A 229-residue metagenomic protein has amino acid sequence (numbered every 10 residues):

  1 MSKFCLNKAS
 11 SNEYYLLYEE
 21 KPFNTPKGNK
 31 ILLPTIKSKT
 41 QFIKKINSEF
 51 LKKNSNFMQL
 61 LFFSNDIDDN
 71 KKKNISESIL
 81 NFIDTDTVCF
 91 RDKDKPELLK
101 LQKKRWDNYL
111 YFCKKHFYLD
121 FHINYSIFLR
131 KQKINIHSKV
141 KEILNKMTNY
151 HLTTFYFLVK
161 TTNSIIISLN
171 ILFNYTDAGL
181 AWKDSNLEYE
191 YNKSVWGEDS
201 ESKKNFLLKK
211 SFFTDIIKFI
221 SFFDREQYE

Functional and structural regions predicted by a protein language model:
M1-L32, I36-E49: Glycine-rich loop/turn
N29-L33, T87-F90, E97, I167: Short cationic amphipathic helices and targeting signals
F42-I43, I167-I171: Buried hydrophobic packing segments
F50-D92: A glycine-rich, hydrophobic loop/mini-helix early in the fold
N74-V140: Internal, conserved structured core segments that host functional sites
I123-I165, L169: A contiguous pocket-lining binding segment that forms or flanks enzyme active sites
L172-Q227: Accessory, usually C-terminal, subdomains that scaffold auxiliary metal cofactors
